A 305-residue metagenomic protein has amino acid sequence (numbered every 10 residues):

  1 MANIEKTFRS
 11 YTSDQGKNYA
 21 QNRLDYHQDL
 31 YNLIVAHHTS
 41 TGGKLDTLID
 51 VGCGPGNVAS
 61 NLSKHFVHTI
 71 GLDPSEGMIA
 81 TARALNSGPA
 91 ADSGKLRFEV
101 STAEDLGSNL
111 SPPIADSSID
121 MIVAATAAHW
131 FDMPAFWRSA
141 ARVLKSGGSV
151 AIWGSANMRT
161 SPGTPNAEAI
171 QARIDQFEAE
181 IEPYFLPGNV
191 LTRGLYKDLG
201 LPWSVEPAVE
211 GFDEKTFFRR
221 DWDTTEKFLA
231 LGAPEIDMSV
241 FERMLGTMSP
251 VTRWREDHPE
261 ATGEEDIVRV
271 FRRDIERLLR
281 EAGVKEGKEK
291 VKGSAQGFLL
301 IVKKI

Functional and structural regions predicted by a protein language model:
R9-L24: Class I SAM-dependent methyltransferase Rossmann-like catalytic core, especially the SAM/SAH-binding loop
L24-D46: Conserved alpha-helix/loop element of class I SAM-dependent methyltransferases that forms part of the SAM/SAH-binding
T47-N109: Class I SAM-dependent methyltransferase SAM/SAH-binding core
S108-M121: A short acidic, Gly/Pro-enriched loop at the edge of an enzyme's catalytic core that lines a small-molecule cofactor
D120-P134: A short SAM/SAH-binding and catalytic strip from SAM-dependent methyltransferases
A135-S146: A short glycine-rich, Lys/Arg-flanked "PGG" loop and its adjoining helix->strand segment in the class I
G147-I236: Conserved catalytic/acceptor-binding region of the Class I
W203-I305: Conserved Class I S-adenosyl-L-methionine
